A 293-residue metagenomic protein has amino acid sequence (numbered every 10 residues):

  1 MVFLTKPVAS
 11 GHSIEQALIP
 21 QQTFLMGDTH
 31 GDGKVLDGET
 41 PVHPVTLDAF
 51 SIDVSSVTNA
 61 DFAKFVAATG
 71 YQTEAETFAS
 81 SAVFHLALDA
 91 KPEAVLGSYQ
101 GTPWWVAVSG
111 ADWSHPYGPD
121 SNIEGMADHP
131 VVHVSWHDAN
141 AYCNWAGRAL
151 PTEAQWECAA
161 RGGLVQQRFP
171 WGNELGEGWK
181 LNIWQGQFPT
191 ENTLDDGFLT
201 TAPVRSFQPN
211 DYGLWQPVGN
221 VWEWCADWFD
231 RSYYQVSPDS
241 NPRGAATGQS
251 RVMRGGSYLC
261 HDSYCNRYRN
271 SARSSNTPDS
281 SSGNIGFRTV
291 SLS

Functional and structural regions predicted by a protein language model:
P7-L18: GGW-centered surface loops in extracellular recognition modules
I19, L25, T29-G31, Q72 (+2 more regions): Functional-site microenvironments in short loops/helix caps that host divalent-cation chemistry
F24, T29-D48, P119-D120: Short, conserved catalytic-motif segment at the N-terminal edge
G31-V42, K64-A68, A79, S237: Short Gly/aromatic-enriched secondary-structure transition segments
D53: An anion-binding catalytic pocket shared by soluble metabolic enzymes
T58: Acidic-aromatic/histidine active-site loop/patch
G283-S293: Short, structured beta-strand segments at or near domain termini in extracellular proteins/domains
